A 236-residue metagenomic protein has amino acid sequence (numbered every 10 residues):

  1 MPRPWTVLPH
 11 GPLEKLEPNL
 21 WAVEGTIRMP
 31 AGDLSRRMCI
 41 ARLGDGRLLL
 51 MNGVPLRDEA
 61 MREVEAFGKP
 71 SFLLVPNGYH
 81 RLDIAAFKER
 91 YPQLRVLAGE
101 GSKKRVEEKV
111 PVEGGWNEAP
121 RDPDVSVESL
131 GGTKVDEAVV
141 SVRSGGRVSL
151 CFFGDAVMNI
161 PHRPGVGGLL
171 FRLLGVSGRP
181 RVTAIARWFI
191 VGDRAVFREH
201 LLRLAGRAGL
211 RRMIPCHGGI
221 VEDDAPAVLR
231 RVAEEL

Functional and structural regions predicted by a protein language model:
M1-P55, K109-L174, H200, G206: Catalytic core of the metallo-beta-lactamase
E17, N52-P55, F72, D83-A86 (+2 more regions): Cap/insert and terminal regions of metallo-dependent hydrolase folds
G44-R47, E65-S71, G209-L210: Short, surface-exposed connector motifs at secondary-structure boundaries
L50-N52, S71-G78, L97-G99, C151-D155 (+2 more regions): Active-site neighborhood of phospho(di)ester-bond hydrolases with catalytic His/Asp-centered motifs
P55-A98: Active-site metal-binding motif and surrounding structural segment of the metallo-beta-lactamase
Y79, A98-K104, G114-W116: Short, polar loop motifs at secondary-structure junctions
R81-L82, K103-V106, N159: Short gly/pro/ser/thr-enriched loop/turn and capping motifs at secondary-structure boundaries
K88, K103-V110: Short loop/helix-cap segments at secondary-structure boundaries that form the rim of catalytic
